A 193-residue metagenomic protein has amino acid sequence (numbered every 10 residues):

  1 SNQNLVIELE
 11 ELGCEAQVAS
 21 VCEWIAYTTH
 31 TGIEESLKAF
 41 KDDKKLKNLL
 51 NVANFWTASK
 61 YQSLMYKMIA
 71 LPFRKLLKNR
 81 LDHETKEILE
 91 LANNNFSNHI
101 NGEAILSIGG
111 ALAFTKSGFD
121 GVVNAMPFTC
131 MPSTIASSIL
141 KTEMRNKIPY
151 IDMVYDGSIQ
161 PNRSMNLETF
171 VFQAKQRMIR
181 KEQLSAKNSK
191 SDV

Functional and structural regions predicted by a protein language model:
S1-V193: An N-terminal assembly and electron-transfer interface module characteristic of large anaerobic redox and radical
